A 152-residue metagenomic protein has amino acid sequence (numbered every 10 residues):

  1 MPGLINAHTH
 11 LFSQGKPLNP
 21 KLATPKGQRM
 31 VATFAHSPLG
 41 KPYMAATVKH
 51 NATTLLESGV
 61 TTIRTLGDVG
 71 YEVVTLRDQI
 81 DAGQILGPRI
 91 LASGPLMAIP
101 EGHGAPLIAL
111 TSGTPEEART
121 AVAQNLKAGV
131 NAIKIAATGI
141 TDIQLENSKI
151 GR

Functional and structural regions predicted by a protein language model:
M1-G3, P88-R89: A generic secondary-structure signal marking the coil-to-beta-strand transition
P2-Q79, H103: Metal-associated gating/positioning segment near the N- to mid-region
Q84-R152: Metal-coordinating catalytic core of metallo-dependent amide/deamination hydrolases
